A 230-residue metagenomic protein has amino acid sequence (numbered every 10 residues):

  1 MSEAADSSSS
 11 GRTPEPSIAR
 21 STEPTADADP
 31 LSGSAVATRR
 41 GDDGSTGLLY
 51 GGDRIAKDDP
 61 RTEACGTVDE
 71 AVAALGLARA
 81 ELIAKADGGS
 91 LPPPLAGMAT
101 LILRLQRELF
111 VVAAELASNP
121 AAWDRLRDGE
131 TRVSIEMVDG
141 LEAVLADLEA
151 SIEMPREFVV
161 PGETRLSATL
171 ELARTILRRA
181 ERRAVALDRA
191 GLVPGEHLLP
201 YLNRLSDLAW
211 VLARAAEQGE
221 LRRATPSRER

Functional and structural regions predicted by a protein language model:
S2-R230: Phosphate/pyrophosphate-binding loop motifs in nucleotide- or prenyl diphosphate-using proteins
